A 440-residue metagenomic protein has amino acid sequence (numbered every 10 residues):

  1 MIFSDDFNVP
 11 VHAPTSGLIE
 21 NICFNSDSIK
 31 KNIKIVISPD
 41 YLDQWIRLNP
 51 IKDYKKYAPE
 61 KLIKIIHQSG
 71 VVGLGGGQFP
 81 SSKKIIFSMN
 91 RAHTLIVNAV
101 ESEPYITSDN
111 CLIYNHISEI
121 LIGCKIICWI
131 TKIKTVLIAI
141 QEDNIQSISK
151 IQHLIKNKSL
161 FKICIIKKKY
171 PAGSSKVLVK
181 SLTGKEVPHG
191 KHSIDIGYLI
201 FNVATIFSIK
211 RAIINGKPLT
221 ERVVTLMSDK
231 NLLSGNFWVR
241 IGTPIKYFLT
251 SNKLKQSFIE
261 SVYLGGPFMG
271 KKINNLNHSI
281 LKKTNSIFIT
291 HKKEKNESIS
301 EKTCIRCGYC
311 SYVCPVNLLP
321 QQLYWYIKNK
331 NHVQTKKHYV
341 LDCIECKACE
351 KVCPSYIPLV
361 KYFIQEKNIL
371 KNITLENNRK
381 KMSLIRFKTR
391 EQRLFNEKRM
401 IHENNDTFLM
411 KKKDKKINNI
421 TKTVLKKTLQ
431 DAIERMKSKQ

Functional and structural regions predicted by a protein language model:
M1-V71, W129-L137, Q152-I163, C346 (+1 more regions): Iron-sulfur (Fe-S) cluster-binding modules
I37-Y41, A99, S228: Flexible glycine-/small-residue-rich
W45, G73, L95-D109, K230: Gly-rich Lys/Arg/Thr-decorated short loops/hinges at beta-loop-alpha junctions or inter-strand turns that position
K55-I96: Long, low-complexity intrinsically disordered regions
Y114-I130: Histidine-anchored nucleotide/phosphate-binding helix
I133-I245, S251-Q256, G266: Hydrophobic alpha-helical positions that pack around
P171-A172, V177-T183, L254-I305: Active-site gating/interface segments in enzymes
N285-E301, Y309-S311, P315-N404, M410: Ferredoxin-type iron-sulfur electron-transfer modules in oxidoreductases and energy-metabolism complexes
